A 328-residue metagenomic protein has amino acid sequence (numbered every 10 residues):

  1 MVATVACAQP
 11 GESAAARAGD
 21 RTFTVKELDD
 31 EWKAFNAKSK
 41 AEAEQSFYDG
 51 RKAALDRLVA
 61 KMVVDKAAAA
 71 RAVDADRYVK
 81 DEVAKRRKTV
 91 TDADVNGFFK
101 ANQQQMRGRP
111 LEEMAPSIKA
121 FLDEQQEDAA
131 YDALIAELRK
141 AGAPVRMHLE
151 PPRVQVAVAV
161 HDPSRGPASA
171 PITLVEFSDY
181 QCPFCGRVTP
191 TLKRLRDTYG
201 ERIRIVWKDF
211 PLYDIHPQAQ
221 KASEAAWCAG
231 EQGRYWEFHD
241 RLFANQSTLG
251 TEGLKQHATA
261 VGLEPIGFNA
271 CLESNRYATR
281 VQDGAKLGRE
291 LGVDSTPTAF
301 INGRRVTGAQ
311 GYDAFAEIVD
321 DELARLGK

Functional and structural regions predicted by a protein language model:
M1-T4: Bacterial N-terminal signal peptides
P10-F23, D29, K33, K38-K40 (+2 more regions): Peptidyl-prolyl cis-trans isomerase
L28, F98-F99, F177-Y180, Y235 (+2 more regions): Conserved hydrophobic/aromatic "anchor" residues that stabilize well-ordered secondary structure elements
D30, A120-E124, A141-P144, K193-R194 (+1 more regions): C-terminal cap of thioredoxin/glutaredoxin-like
F47-D49, R202-R204, P265-C271: A local structural motif
A120-D214, T279-G292, A324-K328: Extracytoplasmic thiol/disulfide redox context detector
V175-T259, E264: Structural alpha/beta surface segment adjacent to cysteine/selenocysteine redox centers across thiol/disulfide enzymes
